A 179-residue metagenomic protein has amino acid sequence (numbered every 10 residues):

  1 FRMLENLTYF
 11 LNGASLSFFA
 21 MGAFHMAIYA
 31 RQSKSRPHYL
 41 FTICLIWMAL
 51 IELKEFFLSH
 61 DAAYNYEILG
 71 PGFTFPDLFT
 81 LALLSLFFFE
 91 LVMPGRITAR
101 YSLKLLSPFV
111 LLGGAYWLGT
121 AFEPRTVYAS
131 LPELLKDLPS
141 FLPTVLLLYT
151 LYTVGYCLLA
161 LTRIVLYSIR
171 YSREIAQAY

Functional and structural regions predicted by a protein language model:
F1-R2, Y179: Accessible peptide chain termini
R2-L118, S130-L134, R163-I169: N-terminal low-complexity or simple alpha-helical regulatory segments that function as activation/interaction modules
W117-Y179: Alpha-helical bundle regulatory/interaction domains
